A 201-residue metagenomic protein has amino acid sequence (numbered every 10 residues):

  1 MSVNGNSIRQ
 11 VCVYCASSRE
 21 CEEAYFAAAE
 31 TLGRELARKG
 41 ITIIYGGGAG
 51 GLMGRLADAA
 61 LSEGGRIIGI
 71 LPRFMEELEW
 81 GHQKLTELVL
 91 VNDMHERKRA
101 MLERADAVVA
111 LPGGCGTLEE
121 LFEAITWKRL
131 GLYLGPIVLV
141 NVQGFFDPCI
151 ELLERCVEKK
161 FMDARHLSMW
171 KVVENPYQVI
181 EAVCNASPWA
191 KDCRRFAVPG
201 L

Functional and structural regions predicted by a protein language model:
S2-R104, Q143-Y177, E181-A182, A186-L201: A cross-family phosphate/adenosyl-ligand binding-site feature
S7, G131-Y133: Short loop/turn segments at connectors of secondary-structure elements within structured domains
G47, L71, V91-N92, L111-G113 (+3 more regions): Short beta->alpha connector loops at strand-helix junctions that form conserved, small/polar/Pro-enriched
E96-G131, V138, P188-F196: Active-site/ligand-binding-proximal alpha/beta "capping" segment
